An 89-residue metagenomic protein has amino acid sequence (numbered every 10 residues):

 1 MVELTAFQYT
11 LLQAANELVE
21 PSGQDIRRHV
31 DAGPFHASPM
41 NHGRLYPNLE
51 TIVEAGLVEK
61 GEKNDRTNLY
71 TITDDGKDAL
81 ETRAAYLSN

Functional and structural regions predicted by a protein language model:
V2-M40: N-terminal helix-turn-helix DNA-binding core of bacterial DNA-binding proteins
H29, K63-R66: Short linear capping/connector segments at secondary-structure termini
G43: Key DNA-contact positions within bacterial/archaeal DNA-binding proteins
Y46-E50: Short, hydrophobic-biased segments on the C-terminal half of alpha helices that form "recognition helices"
V53-N64, T71: Beta-hairpin "wing" of winged helix-turn-helix
E81-N89: Amphipathic alpha-helical dimerization/coiled-coil segments that flank or bridge DNA-binding/regulatory modules
